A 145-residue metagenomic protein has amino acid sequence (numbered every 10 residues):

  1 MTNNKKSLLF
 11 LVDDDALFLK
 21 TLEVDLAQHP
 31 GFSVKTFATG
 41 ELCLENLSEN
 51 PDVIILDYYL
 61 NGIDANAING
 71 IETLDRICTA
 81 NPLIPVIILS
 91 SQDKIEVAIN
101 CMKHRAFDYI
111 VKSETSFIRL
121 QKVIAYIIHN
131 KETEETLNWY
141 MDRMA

Functional and structural regions predicted by a protein language model:
D13: Conserved acidic carboxylate
A16-A38: Two-component/phosphorelay signaling modules centered on CheY-like receiver
K35-V53, D57-G62: Acidic, metal-coordinating helix/loop segments flanking the phosphotransfer/catalytic sites of two-component signaling
A38, E45, I63-L83, N100: Short amphipathic alpha-helix used as the core "switch/output" element in two-component signaling
A38, N66, K103-Q121: Output/docking surface of receiver
I68, E72, Q92-I110: Alpha4 helix (beta4-alpha4-beta5 surface) of REC/receiver domains from two-component response regulators
R119-E132: Receiver (REC) domain switch/output surface
N130-L137, M144: Heptad-repeat alpha-helical coiled-coil signal-transmission segments
